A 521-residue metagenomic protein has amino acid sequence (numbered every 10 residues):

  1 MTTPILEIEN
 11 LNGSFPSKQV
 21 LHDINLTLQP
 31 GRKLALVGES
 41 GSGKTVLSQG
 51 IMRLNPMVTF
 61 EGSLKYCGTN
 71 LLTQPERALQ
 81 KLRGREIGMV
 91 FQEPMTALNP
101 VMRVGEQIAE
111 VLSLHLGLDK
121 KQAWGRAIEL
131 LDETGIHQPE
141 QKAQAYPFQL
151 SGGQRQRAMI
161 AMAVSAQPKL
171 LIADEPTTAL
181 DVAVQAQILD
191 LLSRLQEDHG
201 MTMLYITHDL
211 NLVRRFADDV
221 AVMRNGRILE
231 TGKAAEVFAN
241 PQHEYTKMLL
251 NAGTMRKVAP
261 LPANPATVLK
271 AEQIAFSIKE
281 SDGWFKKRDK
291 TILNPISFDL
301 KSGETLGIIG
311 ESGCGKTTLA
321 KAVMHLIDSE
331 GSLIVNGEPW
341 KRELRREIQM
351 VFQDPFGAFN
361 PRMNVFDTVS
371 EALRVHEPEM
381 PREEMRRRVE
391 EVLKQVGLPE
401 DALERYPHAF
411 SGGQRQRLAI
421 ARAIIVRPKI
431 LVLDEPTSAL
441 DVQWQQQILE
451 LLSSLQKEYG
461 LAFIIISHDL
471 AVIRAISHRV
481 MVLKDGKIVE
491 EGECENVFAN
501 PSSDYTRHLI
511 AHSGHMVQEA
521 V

Functional and structural regions predicted by a protein language model:
T59-N70, G331-L344: Conserved ABC transporter NBD signature motif
Q122-Q141, E383-D401: Conserved ABC ATPase "signature" region
A145-L150, Q154, Y406-F410, Q414: Conserved ABC ATPase signature
S165-K169, I425-K429: A short, proline-enriched helix->beta-strand linker immediately N-terminal to the Walker B motif in ABC-type P-loop
V213-R215, I473-A475: A short, surface-exposed alpha-helical micro-motif characterized by mixed small hydrophobic and charged/polar residues
I228-G232, N240, E491-G492: ABC ATPase "signature
